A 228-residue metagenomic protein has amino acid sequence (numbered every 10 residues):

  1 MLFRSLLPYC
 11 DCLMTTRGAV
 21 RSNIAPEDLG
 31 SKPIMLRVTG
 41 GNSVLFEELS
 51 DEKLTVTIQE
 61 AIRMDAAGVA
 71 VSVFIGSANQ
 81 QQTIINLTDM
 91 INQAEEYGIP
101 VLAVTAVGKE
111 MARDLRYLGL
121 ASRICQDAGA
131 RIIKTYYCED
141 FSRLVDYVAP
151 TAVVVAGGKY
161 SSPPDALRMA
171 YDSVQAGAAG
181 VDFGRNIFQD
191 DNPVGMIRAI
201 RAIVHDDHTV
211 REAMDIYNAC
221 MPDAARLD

Functional and structural regions predicted by a protein language model:
M1-L2: Short, small-residue-biased leader/transition segments that mark boundaries at the very start of proteins
D11-T15, K32-V38, V69-V71, V101-A103 (+3 more regions): Hydrophobic faces of well-ordered beta-strands that scaffold small-molecule active sites in alpha/beta enzyme cores
T16-I34, L49-V56, I75-Y97, T135-T151 (+2 more regions): Active-site-adjacent beta->alpha loops and helix N-cap segments on the catalytic face of soluble alpha/beta enzymes
G30-V44, E96-M111, V148-S161: Short beta-strand/loop segments at the ligand-binding rim of alpha/beta enzyme cores
T39-G76: Glycine/small-residue-rich loop that forms an oxyanion/phosphate-binding "nest" at active or ligand-binding sites
M64-A130: Conserved anion-binding
M64-A66, V71-S77, A128, Y137 (+2 more regions): Glycine-rich phosphate-binding active-site loops on the catalytic face of alpha/beta enzymes
V174, Q189-L227: C-terminal helical cap(s) of enzyme catalytic domains, especially alpha/beta-barrels
